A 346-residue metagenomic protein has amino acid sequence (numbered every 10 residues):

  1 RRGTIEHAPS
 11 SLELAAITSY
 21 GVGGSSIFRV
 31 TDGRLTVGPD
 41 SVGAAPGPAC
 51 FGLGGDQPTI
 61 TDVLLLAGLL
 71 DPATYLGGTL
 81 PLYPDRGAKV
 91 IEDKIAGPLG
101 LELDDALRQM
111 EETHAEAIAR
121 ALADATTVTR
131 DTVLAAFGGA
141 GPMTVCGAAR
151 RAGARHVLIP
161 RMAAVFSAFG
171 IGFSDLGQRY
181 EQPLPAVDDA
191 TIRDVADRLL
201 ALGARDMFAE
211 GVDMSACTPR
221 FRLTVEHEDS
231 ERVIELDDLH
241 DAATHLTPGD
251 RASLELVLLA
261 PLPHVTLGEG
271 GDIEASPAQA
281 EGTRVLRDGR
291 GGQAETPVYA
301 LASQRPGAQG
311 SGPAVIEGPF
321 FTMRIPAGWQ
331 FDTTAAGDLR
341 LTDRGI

Functional and structural regions predicted by a protein language model:
R1-L66: Early-domain small/polar-rich strand-loop-helix modules and first-structured segments of the mature chain
G3, L134-A135: A generic secondary-structure micro-motif detector that highlights 1-2 residue hydrophobic/ambivalent hotspots embedded
G23, D32-G38, V42-P46, P58 (+4 more regions): C-terminal, non-catalytic interaction/recognition modules in large multi-subunit enzymes and RNPs
